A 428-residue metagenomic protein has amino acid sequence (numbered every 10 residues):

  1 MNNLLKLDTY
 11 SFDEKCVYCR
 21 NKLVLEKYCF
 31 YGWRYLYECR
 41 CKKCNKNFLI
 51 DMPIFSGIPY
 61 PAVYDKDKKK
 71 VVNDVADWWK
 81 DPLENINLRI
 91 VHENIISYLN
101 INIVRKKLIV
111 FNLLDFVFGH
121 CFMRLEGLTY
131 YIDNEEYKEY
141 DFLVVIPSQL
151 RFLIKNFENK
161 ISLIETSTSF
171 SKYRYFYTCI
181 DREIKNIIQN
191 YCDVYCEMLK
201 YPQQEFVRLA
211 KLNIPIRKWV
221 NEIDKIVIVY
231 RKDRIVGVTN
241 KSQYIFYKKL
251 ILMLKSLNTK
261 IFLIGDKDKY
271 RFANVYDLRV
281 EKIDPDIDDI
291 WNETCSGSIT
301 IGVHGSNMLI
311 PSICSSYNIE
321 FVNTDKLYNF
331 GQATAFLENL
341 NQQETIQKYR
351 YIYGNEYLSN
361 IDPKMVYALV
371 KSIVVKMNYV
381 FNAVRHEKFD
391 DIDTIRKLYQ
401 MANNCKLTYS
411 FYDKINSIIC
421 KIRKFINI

Functional and structural regions predicted by a protein language model:
N3-D13, V17-N221: Secretory-pathway glycan-assembly enzymes, especially type II membrane glycosyltransferases that use nucleotide-sugar
K106-N112, C196, D224-I235, I264-D266: Short loop/turn segments at strand-loop or loop-helix junctions that form parts of catalytic or ligand-binding pockets
L113, V144-P147, V229-Y230, L263-D266 (+3 more regions): Short His-Asn-centered micro-motif
C121-Y131, K241-M253, D284-T294, Y367-V370: Well-ordered, non-membrane alpha-helical segments in soluble/globular domains
I146-Q149, I228-I287: Catalytic donor nucleotide-activated moiety binding site of glycosyltransferases and closely related
L153-F157, K269-D277, I310-C314: Short loop/helix-cap segments at secondary-structure boundaries that form the rim of catalytic
R182-I214, Q332-I428: Leloir-type glycosyltransferase catalytic cores
D288-A335: A donor-sugar binding/catalytic signature common to diverse glycosyltransferases and related nucleotide-sugar
